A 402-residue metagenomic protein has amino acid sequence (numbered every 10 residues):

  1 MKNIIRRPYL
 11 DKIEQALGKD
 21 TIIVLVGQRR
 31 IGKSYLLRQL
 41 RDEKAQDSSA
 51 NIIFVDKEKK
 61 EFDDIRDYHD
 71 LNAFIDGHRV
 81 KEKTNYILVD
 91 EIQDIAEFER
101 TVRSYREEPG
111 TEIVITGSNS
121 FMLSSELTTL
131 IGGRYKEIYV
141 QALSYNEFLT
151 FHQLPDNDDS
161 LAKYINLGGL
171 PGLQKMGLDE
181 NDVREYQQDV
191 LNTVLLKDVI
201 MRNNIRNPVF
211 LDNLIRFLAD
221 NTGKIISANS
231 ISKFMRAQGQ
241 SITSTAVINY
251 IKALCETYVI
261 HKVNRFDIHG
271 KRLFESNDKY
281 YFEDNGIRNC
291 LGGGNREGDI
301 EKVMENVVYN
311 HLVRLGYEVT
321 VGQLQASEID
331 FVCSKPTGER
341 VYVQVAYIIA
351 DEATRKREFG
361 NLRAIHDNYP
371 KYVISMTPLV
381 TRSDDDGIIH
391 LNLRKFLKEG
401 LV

Functional and structural regions predicted by a protein language model:
M1-E14: N-terminal pre-Walker A segment at the start of P-loop NTPase domains
L25: Hydrophobic anchor at the beta1->P-loop junction of P-loop NTPases
K33: Conserved lysine of the Walker
L36, L40: Hydrophobic positions on the alpha1 helix immediately C-terminal to the Walker A/P-loop
I53-K83: Short glycine-rich substrate-engagement loop in P-loop NTPases that contacts/grips substrate
E112-S118, Y139: Structural recognition of the conserved hydrophobic beta-strand(s) that form the central parallel beta-sheet of P-loop
F121-E137, H152-Q153: Short regulatory helix/loop adjacent to the ATP-binding pocket of P-loop NTPases
E180-E339: Accessory nucleic acid-recognition modules appended to NTPase machines
